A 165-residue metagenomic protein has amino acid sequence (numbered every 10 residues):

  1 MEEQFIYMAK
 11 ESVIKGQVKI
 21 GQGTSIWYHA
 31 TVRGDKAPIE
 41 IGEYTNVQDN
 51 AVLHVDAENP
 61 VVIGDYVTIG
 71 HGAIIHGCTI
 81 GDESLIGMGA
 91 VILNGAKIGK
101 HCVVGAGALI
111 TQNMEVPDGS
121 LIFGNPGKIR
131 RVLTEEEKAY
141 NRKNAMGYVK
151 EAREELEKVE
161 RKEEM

Functional and structural regions predicted by a protein language model:
M1-E3, D35-P38, E43, D49-A51 (+2 more regions): Glycine-rich hexapeptide-repeat left-handed beta-helix
M1-V55: A positional/architectural concept
E11-G16, Y66-T68, A145: Short N-terminal helix-initiation segments at or just after the protein's N-terminus
